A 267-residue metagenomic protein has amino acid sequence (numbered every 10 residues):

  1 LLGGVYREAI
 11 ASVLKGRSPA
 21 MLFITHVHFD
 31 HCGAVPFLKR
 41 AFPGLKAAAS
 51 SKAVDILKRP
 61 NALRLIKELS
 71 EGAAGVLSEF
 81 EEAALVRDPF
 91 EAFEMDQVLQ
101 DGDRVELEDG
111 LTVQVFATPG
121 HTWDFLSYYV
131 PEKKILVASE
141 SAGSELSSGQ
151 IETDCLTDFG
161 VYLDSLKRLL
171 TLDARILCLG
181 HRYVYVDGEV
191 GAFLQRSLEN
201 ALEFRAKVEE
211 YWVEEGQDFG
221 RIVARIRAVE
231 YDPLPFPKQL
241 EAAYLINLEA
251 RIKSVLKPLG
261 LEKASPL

Functional and structural regions predicted by a protein language model:
L2-G3, R104, T112-R205: Metallo-beta-lactamase
G4-E106: Active-site HxH/HxHxD metal-binding segment of metal-dependent hydrolases
A11, R40, D164-T171, A206-V213: Surface-exposed alpha-helical segments enriched in charged/polar residues
P36, V98-Q100, A174, R182 (+2 more regions): Amphipathic, soluble alpha/beta structural segments
D109: Replace "His-x-His-based motif
K207-L267: C-terminal regulatory/interaction regions
